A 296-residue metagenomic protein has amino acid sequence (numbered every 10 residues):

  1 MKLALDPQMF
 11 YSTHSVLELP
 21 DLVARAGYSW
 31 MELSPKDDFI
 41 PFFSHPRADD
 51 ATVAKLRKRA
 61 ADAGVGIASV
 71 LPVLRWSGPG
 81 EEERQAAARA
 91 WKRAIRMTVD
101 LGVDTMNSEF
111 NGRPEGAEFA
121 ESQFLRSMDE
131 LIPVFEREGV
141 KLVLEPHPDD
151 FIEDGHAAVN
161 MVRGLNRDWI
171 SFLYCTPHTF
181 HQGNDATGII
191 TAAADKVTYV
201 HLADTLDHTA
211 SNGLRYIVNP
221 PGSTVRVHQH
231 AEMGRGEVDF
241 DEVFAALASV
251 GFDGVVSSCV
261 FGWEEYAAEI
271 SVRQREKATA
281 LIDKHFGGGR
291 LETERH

Functional and structural regions predicted by a protein language model:
K2, Q8, W30-M31, D37 (+4 more regions): Acidic/histidine-rich catalytic cores of soluble enzymes
L5, V23, M31, A60 (+6 more regions): Conserved, mostly hydrophobic/aromatic
F10, V255-I270, Q274: A short, acidic, flexible beta-alpha connecting loop/helix-capping segment that sits on the rim of active
T13, L17, K58-G66, W76-Y174 (+2 more regions): Active-site acidic/histidine proton-transfer and metal-coordination neighborhood in alpha/beta enzyme cores
L17-D37, G102: Catalytic domains of carbohydrate-active enzymes, especially glycoside hydrolases
Y28, V65, T98, V103 (+2 more regions): A structural motif
E32-R57, N111-G116: Glycine-rich, proline-tolerant flexible connector loops at the mouths of alpha/beta enzymes
D38-F43, W76-E81, P114-E118, H181-Q182 (+1 more regions): A short acidic, helix-capping loop that chelates divalent metal ions and anchors anionic groups
